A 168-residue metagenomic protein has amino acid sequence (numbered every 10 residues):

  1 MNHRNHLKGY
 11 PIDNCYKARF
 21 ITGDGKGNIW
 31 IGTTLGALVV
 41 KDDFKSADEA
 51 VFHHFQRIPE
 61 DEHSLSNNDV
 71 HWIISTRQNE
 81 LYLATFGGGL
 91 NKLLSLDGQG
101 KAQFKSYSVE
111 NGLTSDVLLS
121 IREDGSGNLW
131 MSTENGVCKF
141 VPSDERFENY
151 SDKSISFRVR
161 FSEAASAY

Functional and structural regions predicted by a protein language model:
M1-Y168: Carboxylate-rich, polar loop motifs that coordinate divalent cations or form catalytic acidic clusters
